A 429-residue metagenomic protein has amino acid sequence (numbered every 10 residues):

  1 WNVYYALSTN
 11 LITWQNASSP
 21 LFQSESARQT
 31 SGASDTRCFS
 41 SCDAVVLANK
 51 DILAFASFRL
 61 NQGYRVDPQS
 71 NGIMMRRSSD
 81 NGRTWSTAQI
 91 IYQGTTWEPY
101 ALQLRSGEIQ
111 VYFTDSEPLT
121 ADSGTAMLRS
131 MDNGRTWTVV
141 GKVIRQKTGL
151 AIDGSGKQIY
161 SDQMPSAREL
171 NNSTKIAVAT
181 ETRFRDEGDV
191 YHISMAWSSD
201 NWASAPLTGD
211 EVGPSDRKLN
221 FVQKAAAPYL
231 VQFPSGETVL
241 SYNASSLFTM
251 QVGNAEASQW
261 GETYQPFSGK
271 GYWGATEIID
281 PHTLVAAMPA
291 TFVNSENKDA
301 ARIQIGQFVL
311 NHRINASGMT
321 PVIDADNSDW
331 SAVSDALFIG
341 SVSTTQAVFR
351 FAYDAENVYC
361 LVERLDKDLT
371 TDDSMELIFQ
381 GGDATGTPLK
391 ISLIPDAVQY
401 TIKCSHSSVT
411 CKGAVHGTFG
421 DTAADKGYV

Functional and structural regions predicted by a protein language model:
W1-H312: Asp-box/BNR beta-propeller blade signature and adjacent active/binding-site loops in extracellular glycan-interacting
N311-V429: Structural preference for beta-rich elements and adjacent junctions enriched in aromatics
